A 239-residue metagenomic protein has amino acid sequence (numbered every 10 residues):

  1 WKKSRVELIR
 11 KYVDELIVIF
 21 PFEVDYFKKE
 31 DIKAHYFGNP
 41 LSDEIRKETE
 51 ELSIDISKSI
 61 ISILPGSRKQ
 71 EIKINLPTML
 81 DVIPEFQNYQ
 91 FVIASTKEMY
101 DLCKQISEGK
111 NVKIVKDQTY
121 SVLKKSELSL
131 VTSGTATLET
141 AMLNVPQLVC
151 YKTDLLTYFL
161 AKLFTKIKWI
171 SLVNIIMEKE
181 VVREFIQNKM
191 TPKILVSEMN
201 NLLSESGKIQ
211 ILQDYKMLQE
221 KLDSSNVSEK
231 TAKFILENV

Functional and structural regions predicted by a protein language model:
W1-V239: Nucleotide-activated sugar donor-binding and catalytic core shared by glycosyltransferases and related lipid-linked
